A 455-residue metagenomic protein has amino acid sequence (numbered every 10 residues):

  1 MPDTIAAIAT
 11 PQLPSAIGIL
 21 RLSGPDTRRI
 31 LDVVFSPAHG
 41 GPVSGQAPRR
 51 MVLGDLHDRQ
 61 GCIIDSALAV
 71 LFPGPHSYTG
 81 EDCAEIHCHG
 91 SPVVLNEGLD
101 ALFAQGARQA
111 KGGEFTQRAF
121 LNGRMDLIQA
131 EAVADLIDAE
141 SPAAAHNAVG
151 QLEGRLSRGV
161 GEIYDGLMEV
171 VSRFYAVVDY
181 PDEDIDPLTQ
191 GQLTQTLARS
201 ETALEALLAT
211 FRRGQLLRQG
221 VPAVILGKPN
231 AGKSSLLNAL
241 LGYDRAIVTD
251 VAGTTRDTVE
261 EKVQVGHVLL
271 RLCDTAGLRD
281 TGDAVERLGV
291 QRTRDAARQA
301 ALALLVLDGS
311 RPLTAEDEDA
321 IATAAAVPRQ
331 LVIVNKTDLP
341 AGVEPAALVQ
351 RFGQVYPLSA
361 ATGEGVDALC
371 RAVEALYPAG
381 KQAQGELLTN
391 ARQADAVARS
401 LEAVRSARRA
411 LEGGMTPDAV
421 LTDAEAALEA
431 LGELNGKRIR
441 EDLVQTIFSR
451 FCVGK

Functional and structural regions predicted by a protein language model:
M1-H146, G150, G154, P328-V332: A glycine-rich (often HGG/GG-containing) alpha/beta subdomain
P2-S15, G54, P142-Q264, T281-D283 (+1 more regions): C-terminal-of-GTPase-core extension/linker across diverse P-loop GTPases
L53-P73, G253-T281, Q299: Switch I (G2) and immediately adjacent beta-strands of P-loop GTPase domains
L241, A276-G277, A301, D308 (+1 more regions): Short glycine-/small-residue-rich Rossmann-like dinucleotide-binding loops
L270, L302, L331: Short, Asp-centered acidic motifs that coordinate Mg2+ and/or phosphate in catalytic or ligand-binding sites
L272, V306, I333: Generic enzyme active-site microenvironment
E286-S310: Inter-motif core of Ras-like GTPase G domains
